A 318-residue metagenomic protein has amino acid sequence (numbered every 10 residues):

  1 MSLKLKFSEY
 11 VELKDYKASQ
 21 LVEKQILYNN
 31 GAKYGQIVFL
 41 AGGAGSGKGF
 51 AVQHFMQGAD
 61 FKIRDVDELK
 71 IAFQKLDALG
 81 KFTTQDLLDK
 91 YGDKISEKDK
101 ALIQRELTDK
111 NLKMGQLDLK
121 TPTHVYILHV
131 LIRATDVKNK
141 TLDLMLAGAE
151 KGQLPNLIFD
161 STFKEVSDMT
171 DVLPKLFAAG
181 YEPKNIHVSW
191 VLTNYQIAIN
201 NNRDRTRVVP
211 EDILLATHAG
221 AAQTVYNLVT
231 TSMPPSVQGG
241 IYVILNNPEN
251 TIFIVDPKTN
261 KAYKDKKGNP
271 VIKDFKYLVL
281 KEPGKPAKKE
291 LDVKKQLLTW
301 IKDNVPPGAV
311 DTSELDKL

Functional and structural regions predicted by a protein language model:
L5-N29: N-terminal pre-Walker A segment at the start of P-loop NTPase domains
I26-G35, G148-G152: Phosphate-binding P-loop
V38-F39: Short hydrophobic/aromatic beta-strand immediately N-terminal to the Walker A/P-loop
G43-A44: The conserved Walker
K48: Conserved lysine of the Walker
V52-Q153, V166-D168: Conserved substrate/cofactor phosphate-moiety recognition/catalytic segment in nucleotide-dependent phosphotransferases
K164, Y181-N200: Conserved phosphate-donor/acceptor-positioning beta-strand/loop module used by diverse small-molecule
N194-L318: Conserved GTP-binding G-domain of TRAFAC-class P-loop NTPases and closely related GTPase folds
